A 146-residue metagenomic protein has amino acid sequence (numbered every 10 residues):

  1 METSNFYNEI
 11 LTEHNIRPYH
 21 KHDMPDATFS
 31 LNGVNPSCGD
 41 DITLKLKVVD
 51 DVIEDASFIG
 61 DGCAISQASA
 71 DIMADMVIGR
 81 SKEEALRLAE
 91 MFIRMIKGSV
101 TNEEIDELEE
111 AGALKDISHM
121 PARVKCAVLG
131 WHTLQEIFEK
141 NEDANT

Functional and structural regions predicted by a protein language model:
M1-P25, K82-T146: C-terminal binding/interaction regions
R17-A56, G60: Structured beta-strand/loop patches that form or line metal/cofactor-binding pockets in enzymes
C38, I65, H119-R123: Secondary-structure capping and boundary motifs in well-ordered enzyme cores
G60, I78-G79, G130: A generic structural motif
D61-Q67: Short, thiol/selenol-centered motifs that function as redox-active sites or metal-ligating centers
Q67-A68, R87: Alpha-helical macromolecular-interaction surfaces
S69-G79: Alpha-helical support elements that line or immediately flank enzyme active sites and cofactor-binding pockets
